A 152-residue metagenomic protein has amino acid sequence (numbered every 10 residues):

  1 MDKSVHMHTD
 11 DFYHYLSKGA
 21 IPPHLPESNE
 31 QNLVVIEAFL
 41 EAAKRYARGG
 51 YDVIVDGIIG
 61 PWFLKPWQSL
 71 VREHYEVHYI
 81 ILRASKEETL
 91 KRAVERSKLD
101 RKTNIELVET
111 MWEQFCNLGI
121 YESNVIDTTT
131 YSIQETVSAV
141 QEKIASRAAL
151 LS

Functional and structural regions predicted by a protein language model:
M1-A38: Conserved substrate/cofactor phosphate-moiety recognition/catalytic segment in nucleotide-dependent phosphotransferases
D11-Y13, R83-E88, Y131-S132: Conserved nucleotide-binding/hydrolysis micro-motifs of P-loop NTPases
E30-H78: Glycine-rich phosphate-binding loop used to anchor ATP phosphates in small-molecule kinases, encompassing both
N32-L40, R83, E109-W112, V137: Amphipathic alpha-helical transducer elements in NTP-driven molecular machines
A43, V140, I144: Hydrophobic "lid"/C-terminal helical patch of Rossmann-like NAD(P)-dependent dehydrogenase/epimerase domains
A47, I144-L151: Short, hydrophobic alpha-helical segments
E73-A93, I126: Conserved phosphate-donor/acceptor-positioning beta-strand/loop module used by diverse small-molecule
E95-A139, A148-L151: Small-molecule kinase domains that catalyze NTP-dependent phosphoryl transfer to phosphate-bearing small molecules
